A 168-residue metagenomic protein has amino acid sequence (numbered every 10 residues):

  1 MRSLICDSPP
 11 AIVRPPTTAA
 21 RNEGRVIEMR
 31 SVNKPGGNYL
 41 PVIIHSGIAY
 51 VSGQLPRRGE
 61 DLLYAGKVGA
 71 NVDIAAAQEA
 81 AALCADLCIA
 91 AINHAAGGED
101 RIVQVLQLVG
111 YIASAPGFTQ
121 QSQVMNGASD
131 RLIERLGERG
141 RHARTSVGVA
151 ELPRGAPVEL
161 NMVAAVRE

Functional and structural regions predicted by a protein language model:
R14-E168: Short, polar/acidic, helix-capping and beta-turn segments at strand->helix junctions that line the mouths
